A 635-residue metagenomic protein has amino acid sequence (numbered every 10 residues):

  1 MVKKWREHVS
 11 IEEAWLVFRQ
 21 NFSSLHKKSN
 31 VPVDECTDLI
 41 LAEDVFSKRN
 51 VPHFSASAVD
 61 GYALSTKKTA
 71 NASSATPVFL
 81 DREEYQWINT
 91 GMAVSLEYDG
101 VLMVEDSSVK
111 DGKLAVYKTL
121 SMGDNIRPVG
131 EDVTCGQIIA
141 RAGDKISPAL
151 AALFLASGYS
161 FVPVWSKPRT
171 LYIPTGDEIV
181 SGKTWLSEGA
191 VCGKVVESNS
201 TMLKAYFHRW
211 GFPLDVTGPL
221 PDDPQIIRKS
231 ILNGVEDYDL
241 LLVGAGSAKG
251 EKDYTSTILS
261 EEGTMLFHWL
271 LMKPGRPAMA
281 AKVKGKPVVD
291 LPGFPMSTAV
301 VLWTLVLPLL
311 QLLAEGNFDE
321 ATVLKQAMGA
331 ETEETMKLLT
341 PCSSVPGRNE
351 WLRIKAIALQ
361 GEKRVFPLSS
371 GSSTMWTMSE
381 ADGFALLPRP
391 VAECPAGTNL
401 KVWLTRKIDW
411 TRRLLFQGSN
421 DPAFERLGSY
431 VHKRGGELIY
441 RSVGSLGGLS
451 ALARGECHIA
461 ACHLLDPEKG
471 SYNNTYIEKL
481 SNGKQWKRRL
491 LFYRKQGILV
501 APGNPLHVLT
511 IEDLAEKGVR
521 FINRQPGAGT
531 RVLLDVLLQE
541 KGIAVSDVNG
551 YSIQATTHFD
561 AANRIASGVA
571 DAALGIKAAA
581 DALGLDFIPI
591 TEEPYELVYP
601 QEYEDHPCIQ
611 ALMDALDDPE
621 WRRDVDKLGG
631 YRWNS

Functional and structural regions predicted by a protein language model:
V2-F161, T335-L338, L387, A396-N399: Phosphate-interaction motifs
H8, E12-W15, S29-D34, D38 (+4 more regions): Flexible glycine/proline-rich
P128-V243, R412-E437: Phosphate-binding glycine-rich loops and their immediate beta-loop-alpha structural context
T411-N420, E512-D535: Short loop->beta-strand "edge-of-pocket" segments that line small-molecule binding or catalytic clefts across diverse
H432-D513: N-terminal segment of the mature folded domain
I439-S450, S546-N563: Short helix-initiation/N-cap motifs at beta->coil->alpha
A461-K479, A562-T591: A ligand-binding cleft/hinge motif common to bilobed small-molecule-binding domains
N482-K495, L585-D614: Periplasmic-binding protein-like
